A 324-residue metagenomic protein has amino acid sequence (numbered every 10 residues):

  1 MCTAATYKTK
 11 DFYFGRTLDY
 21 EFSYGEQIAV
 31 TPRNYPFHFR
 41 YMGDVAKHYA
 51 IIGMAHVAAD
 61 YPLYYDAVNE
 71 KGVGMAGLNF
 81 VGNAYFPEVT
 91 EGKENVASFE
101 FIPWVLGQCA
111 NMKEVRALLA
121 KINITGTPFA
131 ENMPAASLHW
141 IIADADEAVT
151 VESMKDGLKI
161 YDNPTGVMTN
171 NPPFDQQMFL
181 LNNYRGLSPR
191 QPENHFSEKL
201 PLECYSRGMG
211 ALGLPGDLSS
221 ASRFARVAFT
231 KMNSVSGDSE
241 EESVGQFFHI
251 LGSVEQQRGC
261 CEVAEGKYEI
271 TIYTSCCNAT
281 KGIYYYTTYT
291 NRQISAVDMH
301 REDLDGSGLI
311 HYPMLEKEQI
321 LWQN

Functional and structural regions predicted by a protein language model:
M1-K93, K121, G126, H311-P313 (+1 more regions): A contiguous strand-loop segment
M1-Y13, T127-A130, A135-A136, A145-E147 (+1 more regions): C-terminus-biased signal that marks the final domain/tail of proteins
G15, A76-L78, V151-E152, Y285-T287: Beta-strand residues in well-ordered beta-sheet regions across diverse protein folds
Y20-F22, V81-N83, D156-K159, G166 (+1 more regions): Short, surface-exposed beta-strand-loop junctions and turns on beta-sheet-rich folds
I28, V68, V149-S153, K159 (+1 more regions): Broad, structure-driven detector of short, well-ordered beta-strand segments within folded domains
G92-P128, E240-F248: Proteins synthesized as precursors that undergo proteolytic processing into mature forms
K121-K159: Catalytic cofactor-binding cores of redox enzymes
